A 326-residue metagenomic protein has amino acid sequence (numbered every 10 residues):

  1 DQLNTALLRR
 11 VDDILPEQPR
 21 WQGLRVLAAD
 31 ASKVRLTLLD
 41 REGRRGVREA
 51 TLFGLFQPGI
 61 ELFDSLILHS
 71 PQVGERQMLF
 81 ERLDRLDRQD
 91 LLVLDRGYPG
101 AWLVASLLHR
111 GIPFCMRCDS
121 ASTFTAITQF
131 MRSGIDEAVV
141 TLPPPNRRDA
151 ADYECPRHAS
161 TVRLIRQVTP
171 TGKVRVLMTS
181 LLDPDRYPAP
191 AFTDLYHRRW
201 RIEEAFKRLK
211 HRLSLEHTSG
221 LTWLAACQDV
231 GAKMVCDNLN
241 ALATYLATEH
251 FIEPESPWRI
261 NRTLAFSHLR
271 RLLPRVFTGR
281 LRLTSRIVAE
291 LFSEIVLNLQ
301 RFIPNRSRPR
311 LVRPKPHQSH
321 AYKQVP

Functional and structural regions predicted by a protein language model:
Q2-L7, W21-R25, A29-S32, L36-D40 (+1 more regions): Single, function-defining residue in the core of a domain
R10: Phosphate-interacting basic helix/loop segments used at nucleotide- and nucleic-acid interfaces
